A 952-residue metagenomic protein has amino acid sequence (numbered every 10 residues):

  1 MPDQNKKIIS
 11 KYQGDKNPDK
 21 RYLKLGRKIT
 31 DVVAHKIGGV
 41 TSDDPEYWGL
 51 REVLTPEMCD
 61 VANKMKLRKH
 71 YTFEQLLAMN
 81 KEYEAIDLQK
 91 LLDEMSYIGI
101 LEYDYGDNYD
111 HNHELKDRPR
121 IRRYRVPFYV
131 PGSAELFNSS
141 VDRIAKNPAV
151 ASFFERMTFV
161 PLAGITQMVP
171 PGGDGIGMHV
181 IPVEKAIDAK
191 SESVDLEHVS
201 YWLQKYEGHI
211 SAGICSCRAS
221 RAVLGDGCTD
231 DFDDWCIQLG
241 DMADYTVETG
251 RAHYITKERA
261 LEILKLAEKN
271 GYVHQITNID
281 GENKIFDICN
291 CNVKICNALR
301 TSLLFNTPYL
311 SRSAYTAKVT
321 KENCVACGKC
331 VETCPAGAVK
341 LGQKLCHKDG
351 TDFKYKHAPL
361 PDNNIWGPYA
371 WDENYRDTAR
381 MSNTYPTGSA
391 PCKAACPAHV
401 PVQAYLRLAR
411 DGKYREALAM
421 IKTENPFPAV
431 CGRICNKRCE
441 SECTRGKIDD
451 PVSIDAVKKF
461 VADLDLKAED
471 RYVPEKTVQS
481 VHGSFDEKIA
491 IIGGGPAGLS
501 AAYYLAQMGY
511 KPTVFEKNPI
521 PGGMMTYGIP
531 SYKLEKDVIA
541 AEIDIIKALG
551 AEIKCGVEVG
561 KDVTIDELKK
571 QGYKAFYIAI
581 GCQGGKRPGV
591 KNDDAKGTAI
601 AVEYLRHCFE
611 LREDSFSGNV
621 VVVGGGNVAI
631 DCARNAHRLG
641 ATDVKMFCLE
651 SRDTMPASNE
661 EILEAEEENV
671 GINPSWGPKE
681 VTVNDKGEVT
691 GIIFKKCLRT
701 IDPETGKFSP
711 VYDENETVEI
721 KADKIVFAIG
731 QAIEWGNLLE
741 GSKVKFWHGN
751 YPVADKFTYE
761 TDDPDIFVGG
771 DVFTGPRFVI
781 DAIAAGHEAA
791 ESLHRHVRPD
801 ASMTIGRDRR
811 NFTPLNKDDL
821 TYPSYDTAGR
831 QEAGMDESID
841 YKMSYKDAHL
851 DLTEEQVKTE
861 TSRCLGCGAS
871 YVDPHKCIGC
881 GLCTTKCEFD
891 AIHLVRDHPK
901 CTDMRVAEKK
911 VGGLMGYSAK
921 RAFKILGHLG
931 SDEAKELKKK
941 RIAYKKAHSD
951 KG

Functional and structural regions predicted by a protein language model:
E52, Y83, Y124-V126, Q275-I288 (+14 more regions): Ferredoxin-like iron-sulfur electron-transfer modules
R68-N80: Short acidic, hydrophobic short linear motifs in intrinsically disordered regions
N112-F159, R921: Short, amphipathic alpha-helical interaction segments positioned at domain boundaries
A336-P391, V452-I454, K458-K488, Q507 (+9 more regions): Flanking helices and flexible, charged tails adjoining ferredoxin-like Fe-S electron-transfer domains in multi-subunit
V400-R410, P451-D455, I491-V559, K586-K591 (+5 more regions): Beta1-alpha1 glycine-rich phosphate/pyrophosphate-binding loop at the start of Rossmann-like nucleotide-binding domains
V461-G483, A541-K561, G585-L639, W747-D762: Glycine-rich dinucleotide-binding loop and its adjacent helix/turn
K596-S617, D702-P776: FAD-site-proximal beta/loop scaffold in flavoenzymes
C632, V772-V797: A conserved FAD-binding loop/helix module that cradles the flavin
